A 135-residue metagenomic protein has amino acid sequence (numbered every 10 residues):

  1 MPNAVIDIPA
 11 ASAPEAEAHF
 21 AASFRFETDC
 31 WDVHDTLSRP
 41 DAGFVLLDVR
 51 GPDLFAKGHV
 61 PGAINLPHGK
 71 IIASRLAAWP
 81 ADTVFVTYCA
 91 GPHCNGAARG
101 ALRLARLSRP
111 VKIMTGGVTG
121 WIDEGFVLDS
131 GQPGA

Functional and structural regions predicted by a protein language model:
M1-K57, Q132-A135: Flexible, polar/low-complexity N-terminal or interdomain linker segments that lie immediately upstream of folded
L37, I72-A81, A135: Short amphipathic alpha-helix with an adjacent loop that forms part of the alpha/beta core around
P40-L46, P61-G62, V84, P110: Short active-site oxyanion
A42-G43, I71, D82-T83, T119 (+1 more regions): Hydrophobic/basic alpha-helical segments enriched in Actinobacteria
F55-P61, W121: Short loop/helix-cap segments at secondary-structure boundaries that form the rim of catalytic
A63-K70, S108-M114: Short hydrophobic/aromatic-enriched beta-strand-loop microsegments
I64, D82, L128-Q132: Short, hinge-like loop/turn segments at secondary-structure boundaries
L76-I122: Catalytic cysteine-centered active loop of the rhodanese-like fold, especially the PTP/DSP P-loop
